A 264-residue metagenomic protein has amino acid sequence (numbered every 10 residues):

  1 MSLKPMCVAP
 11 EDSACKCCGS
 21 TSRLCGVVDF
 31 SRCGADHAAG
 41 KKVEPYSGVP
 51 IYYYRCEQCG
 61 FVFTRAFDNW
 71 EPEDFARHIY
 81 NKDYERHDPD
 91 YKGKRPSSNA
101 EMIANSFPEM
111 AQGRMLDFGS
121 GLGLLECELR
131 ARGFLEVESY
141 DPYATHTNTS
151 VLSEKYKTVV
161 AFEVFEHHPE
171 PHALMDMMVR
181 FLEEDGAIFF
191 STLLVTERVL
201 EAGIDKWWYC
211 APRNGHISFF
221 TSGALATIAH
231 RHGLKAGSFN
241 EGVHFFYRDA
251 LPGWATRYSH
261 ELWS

Functional and structural regions predicted by a protein language model:
M1-T158, F162, H172-M177, F181 (+6 more regions): Conserved N-terminal segment of class I S-adenosyl-L-methionine
E163, H167: A short His-aromatic
H168-P169, L182-E184: Helix-to-beta-strand junctions that scaffold the AdoMet/dcAdoMet cofactor pocket in Class I SAM-dependent enzymes
L193-R198: Short "lid" loop at the C-terminus of a central beta-strand within the Rossmann-like core of SAM-dependent
